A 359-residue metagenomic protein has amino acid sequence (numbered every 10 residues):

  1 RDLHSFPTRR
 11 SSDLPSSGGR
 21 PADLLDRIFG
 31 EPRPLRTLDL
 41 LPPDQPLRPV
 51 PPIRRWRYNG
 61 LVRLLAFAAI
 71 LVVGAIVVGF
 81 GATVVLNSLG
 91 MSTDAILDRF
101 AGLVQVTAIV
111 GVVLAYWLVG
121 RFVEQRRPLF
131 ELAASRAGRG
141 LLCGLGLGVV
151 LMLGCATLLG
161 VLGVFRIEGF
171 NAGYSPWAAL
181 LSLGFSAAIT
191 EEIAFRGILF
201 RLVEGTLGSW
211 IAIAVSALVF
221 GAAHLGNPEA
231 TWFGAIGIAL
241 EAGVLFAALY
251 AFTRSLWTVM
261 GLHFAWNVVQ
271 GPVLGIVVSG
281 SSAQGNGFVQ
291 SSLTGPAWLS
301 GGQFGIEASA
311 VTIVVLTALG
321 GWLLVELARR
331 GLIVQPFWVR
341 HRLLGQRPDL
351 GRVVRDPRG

Functional and structural regions predicted by a protein language model:
D2-S11: Short, small-residue-biased leader/transition segments that mark boundaries at the very start of proteins
L35-R54, T190-V215, A248-S255: Membrane-interface helix/loop boundary segments of multi-pass membrane proteins
L35-W56, G81-G144, G160-F170, L327-V334: Membrane-helix interface linkers and caps
Q105-T107, S186, T190, P296-T317: Hydrophobic alpha-helical transmembrane segments
V149-C155, A188, G208-L225, A239-G243: Small-polar-interrupted transmembrane alpha-helices in polytopic inner-membrane proteins
V164-F170, H224-F233: Membrane-interface helix caps and helix-loop-helix hairpins in membrane proteins
A235-W298: Functionally important transmembrane alpha-helices
G331-V353: Short, highly charged, low-complexity non-transmembrane loops/tails of multi-pass membrane proteins
